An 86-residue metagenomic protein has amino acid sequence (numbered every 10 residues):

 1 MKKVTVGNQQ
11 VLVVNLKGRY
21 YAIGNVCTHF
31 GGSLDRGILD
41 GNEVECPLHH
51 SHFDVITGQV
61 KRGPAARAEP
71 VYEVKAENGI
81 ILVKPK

Functional and structural regions predicted by a protein language model:
M1-G41, V55, A68-K86: N-terminal pre-ligand scaffold of iron-sulfur
C27, C46-H49: Short cysteine clusters
G41-P47, K61-E69: Short cysteine/histidine-rich metal-coordination sites, predominantly Zn2+-binding motifs
H52: Short helix-to-coil "ATP-lid" hinge immediately C-terminal to the conserved N-box Asn in the Bergerat
